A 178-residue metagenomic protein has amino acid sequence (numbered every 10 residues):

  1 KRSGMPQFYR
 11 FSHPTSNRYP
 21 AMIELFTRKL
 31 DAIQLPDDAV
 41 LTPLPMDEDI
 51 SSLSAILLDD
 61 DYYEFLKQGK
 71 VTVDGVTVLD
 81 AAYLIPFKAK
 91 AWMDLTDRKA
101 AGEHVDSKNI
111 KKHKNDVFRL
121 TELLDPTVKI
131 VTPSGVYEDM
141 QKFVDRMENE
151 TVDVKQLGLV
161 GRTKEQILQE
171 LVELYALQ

Functional and structural regions predicted by a protein language model:
K1-Q178: Compositionally biased terminal segments of proteins
